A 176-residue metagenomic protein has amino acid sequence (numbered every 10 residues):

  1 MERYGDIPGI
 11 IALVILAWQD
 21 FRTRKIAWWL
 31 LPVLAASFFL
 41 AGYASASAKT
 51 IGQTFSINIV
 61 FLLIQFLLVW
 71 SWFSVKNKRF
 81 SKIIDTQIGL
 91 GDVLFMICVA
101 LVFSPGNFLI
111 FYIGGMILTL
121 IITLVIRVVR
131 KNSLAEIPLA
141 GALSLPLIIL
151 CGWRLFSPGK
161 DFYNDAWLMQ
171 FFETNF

Functional and structural regions predicted by a protein language model:
M1-F176: A membrane-topology feature that recognizes alpha-helical transmembrane segments and their immediate juxtamembrane
